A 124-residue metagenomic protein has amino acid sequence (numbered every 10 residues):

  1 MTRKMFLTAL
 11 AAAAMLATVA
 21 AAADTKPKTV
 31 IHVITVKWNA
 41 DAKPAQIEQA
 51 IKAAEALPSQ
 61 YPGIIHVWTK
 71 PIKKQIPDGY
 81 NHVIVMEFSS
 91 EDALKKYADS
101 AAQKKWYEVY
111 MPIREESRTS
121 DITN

Functional and structural regions predicted by a protein language model:
M1-A13: Twin-arginine (Tat) signal peptide motif
F6-L7, T18-K28, W68-P77, Y107-N124: Glycine-rich beta-strand-turn "strand-cap" elements at beta-sheet edges
F6-T8, P44, S59-I64, E87-D121: An amphipathic, aromatic/His-enriched active-site/gating alpha helix that lines ligand/cofactor pockets
A12, V36, Y107: Alpha-helical and His/Cys-centered functional microenvironments
A13, A54, P71, S100-A101 (+1 more regions): Alpha-helix boundary/capping residues
T29-K37, T69-A98: Short, well-ordered beta-strand segments in beta-rich or mixed alpha/beta enzyme and ligand-binding folds
V30-S59: N-terminal targeting signals for Sec/Tat export/insertion, comprising classic cleavable signal peptides
A50, P62-W68: Amphipathic alpha-helical segments
